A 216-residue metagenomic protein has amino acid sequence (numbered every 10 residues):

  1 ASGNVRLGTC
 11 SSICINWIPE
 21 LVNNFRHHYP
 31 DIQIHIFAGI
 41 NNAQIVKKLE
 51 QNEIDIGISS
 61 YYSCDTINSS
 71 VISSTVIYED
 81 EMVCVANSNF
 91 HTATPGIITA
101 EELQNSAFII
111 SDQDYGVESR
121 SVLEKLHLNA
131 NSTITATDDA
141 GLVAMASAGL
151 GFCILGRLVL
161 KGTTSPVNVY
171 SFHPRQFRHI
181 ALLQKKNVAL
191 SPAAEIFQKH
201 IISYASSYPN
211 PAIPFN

Functional and structural regions predicted by a protein language model:
A1-G8, R26-H27, F37, T66-S74 (+4 more regions): Short helix-loop hinge/linker segments at domain boundaries
S2-T66, A136: Central regulatory/effector-binding core of bacterial HTH transcription factors
N4-G8, G57, V85, I109 (+2 more regions): Short, well-ordered beta-strand segments
L21-P30, A100-E102, G116-A130: Ligand-binding cleft/hinge of the Venus flytrap
I40-I45, E50-I54, S60, D114-N168: Hydrophobic hinge/microswitch elements
S60, T92-A93, S106-H127, L190-A194 (+2 more regions): Secondary-structure junction motif
I67-V76, D80, A140-N187: Beta-alpha-beta core module
S69-F108, K185: Flexible hinge/capping segments at coil-to-helix
